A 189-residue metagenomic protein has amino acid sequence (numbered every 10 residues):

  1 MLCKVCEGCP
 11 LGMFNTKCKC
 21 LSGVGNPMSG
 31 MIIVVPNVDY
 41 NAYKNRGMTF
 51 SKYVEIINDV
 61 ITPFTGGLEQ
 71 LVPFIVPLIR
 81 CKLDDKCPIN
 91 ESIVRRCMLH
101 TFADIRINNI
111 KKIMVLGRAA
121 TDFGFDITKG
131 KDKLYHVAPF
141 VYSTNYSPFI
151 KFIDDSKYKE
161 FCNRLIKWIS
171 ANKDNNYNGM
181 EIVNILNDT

Functional and structural regions predicted by a protein language model:
M1-T189: A polyanion-binding, active-site-adjacent surface
